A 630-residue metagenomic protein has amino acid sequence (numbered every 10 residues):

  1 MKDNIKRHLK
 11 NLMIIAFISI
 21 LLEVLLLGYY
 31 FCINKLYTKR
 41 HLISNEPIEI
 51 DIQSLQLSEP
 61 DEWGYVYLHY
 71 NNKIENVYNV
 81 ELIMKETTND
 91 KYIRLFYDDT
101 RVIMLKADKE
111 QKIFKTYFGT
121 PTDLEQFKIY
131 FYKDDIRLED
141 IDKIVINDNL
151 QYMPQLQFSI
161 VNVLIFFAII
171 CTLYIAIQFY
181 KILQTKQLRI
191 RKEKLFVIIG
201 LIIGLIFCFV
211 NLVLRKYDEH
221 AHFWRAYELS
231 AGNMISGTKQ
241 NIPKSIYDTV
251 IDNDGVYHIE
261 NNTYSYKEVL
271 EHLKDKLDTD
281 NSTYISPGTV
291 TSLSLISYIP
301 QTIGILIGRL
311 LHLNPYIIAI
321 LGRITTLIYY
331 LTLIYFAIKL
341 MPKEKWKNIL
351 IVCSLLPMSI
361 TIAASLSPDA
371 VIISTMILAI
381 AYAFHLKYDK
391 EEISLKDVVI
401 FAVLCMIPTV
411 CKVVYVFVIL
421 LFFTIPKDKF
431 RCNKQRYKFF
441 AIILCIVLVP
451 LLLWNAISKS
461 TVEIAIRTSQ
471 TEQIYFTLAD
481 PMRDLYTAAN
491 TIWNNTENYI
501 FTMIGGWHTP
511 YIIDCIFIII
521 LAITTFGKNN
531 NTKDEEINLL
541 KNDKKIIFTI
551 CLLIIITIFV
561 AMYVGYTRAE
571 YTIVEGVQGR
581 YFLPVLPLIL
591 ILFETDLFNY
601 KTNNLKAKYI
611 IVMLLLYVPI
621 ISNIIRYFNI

Functional and structural regions predicted by a protein language model:
M1-I33, Q157-L205, F439-L444, E535-F548 (+1 more regions): Start-transfer (signal-anchor) and selected internal transmembrane alpha helices of multi-pass inner/ER membrane
Q178, I320-K343: Transmembrane-helix motifs of polytopic, lipid-linked glycan transferases
N233-L321: Interfacial juxtamembrane loops and adjacent helix segments that form the catalytic/substrate-binding surfaces
T279, F440-A441, L452-D534, I630: Membrane-lumen/periplasm interface segments of multi-pass, membrane-embedded glycan/lipid transferases
L313-Y316, Y335-L356: Transmembrane-helix signature of polytopic, membrane-embedded enzymes that assemble or transfer cell-envelope glycans
T361, D397-V413, V418-T424: Membrane-interface alpha helices of multi-pass inner-membrane proteins
S365-I372: Short acidic/glycine- and proline-prone juxtamembrane loop motifs at membrane-interface regions of multi-pass membrane
Y382-E392, V416-L448: Perimembrane helix-loop-helix junctions
